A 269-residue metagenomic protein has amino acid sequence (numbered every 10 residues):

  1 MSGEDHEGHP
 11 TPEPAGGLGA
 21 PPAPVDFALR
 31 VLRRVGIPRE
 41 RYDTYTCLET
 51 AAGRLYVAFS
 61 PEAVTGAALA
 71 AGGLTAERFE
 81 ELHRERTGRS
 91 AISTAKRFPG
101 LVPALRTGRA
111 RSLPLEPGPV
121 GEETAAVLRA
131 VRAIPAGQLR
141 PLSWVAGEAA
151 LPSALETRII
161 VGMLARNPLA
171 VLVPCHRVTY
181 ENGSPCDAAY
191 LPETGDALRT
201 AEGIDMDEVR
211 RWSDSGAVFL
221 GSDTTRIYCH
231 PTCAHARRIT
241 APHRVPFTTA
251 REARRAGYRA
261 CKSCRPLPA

Functional and structural regions predicted by a protein language model:
M1-L155, T200-A269: Basic nucleic-acid-binding alpha-helical/helix-turn surface characteristic of O6-alkylguanine DNA
T75, E156, Y190-T194: Short acidic-hydrophobic sequence patches enriched in Asp/Glu that either
S153-V171: Regulatory, non-catalytic segments
R158, H176-R177, D196, V245: Extracytoplasmic/periplasmic beta-strand context in beta-sandwich domains, especially the cupredoxin/COX2 CuA-binding
V171-N182: Short Lys/Arg-enriched helix C-cap and helix-to-coil transition segments that create basic nucleic-acid-contact patches
V173, D187, V209-W212: Catalytic cores of DNA base-excision repair glycosylases
G183-D205: Phospho-regulated, low-complexity intrinsically disordered regions of nuclear gene-regulatory and chromatin-associated
